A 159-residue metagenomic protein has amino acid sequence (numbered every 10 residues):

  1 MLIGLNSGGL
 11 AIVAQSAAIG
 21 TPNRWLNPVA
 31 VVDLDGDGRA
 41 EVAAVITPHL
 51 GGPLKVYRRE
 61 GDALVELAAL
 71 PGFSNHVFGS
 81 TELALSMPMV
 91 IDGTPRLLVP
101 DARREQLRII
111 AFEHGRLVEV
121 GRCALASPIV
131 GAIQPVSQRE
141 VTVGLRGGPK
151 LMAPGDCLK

Functional and structural regions predicted by a protein language model:
M1-K159: Beta-propeller-forming repeat regions
